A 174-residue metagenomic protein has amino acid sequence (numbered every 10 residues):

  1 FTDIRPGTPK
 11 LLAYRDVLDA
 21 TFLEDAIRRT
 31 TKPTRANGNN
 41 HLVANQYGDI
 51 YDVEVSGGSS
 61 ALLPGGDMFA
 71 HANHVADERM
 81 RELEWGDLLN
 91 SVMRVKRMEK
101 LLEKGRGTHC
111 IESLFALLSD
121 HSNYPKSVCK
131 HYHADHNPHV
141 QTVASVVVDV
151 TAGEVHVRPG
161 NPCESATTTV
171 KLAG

Functional and structural regions predicted by a protein language model:
F1-D25: Intrinsically disordered, low-complexity linker/loop segments enriched in Gly/Pro and charged/polar residues
V17-G174: C-terminus-biased signal that marks the final domain/tail of proteins
